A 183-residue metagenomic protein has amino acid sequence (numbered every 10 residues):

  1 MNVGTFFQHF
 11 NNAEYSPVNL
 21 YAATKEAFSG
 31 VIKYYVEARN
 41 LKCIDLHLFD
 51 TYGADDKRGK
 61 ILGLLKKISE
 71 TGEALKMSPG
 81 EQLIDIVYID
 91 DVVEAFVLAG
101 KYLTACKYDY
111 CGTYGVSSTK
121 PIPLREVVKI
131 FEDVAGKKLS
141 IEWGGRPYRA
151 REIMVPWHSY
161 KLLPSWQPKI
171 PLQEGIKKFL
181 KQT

Functional and structural regions predicted by a protein language model:
M1-L20: Conserved Rossmann-fold NAD(P)-dependent oxidoreductase catalytic core, especially the SDR/UDP-sugar
M1-T5, H47-F49, S117: Active-site beta-alpha turn of Rossmann-fold NAD(P)-dependent dehydrogenases/reductases
T5-N11, D50-D56, P121: Active-site proximal helix/loop that lines the substrate pocket of Rossmann-like NAD(P)-dependent oxidoreductase domains
F6, T24, D55, Q82 (+1 more regions): Gly/Ser/Thr-rich beta-alpha loop segments that engage phosphate groups in nucleotides
N12-A13, K57-I61, G112, V127: Residues at alpha-helix caps and immediate loop-helix transition turns in enzyme cores, especially N- and C-cap
L20-A27: Active-site helix of classical SDR
G30-I84, I89-V93, V97, F131: NAD(P)-dependent short-chain dehydrogenase/reductase
S69-T183: C-terminal substrate-binding subdomain of Rossmann-fold SDR/epimerase-dehydratase oxidoreductases
